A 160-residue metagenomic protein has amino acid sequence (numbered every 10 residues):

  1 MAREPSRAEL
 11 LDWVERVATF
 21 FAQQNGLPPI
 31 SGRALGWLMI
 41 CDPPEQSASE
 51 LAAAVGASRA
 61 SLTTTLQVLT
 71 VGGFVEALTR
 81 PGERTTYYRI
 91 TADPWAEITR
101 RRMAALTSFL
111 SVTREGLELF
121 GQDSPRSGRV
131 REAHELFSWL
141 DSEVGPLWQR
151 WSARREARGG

Functional and structural regions predicted by a protein language model:
M1-G26: N-terminal leader segment of winged-helix/HTH proteins
Q24-N25, M39-P43: Short helix-capping/hinge SLiMs at alpha-helix to coil transitions
N25, I30, R80-R102: Short, cationic-aromatic polyanion-contact patches
E50-A53: A short acidic, leucine-rich amphipathic alpha-helix
G72-G82: Beta-hairpin "wing" of winged helix-turn-helix
G121-G160: C-terminal regulatory/oligomerization modules of transcriptional regulators
